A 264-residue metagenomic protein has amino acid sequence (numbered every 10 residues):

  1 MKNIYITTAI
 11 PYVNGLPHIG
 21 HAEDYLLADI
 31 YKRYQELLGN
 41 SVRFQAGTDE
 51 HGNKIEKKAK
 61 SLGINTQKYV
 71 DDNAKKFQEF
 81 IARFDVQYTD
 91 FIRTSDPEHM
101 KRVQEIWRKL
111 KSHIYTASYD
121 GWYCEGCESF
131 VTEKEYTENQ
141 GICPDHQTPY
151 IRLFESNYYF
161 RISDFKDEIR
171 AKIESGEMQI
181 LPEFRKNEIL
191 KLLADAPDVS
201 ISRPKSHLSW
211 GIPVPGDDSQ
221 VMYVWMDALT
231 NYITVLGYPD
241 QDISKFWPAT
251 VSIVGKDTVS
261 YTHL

Functional and structural regions predicted by a protein language model:
M1-A46, E98-R102, H146, R152-L264: Structured secondary-structure scaffolds
I30, K68-E79, F184: A non-catalytic, amphipathic alpha-helix used as a structural packing/dimerization or gating element in enzyme scaffolds
H51: Short, charge-patterned binding micro-sites
K58-D71: A charged helix-plus-loop insertion that forms the helical arch/lid used to bind and gate nucleic-acid substrates
F77-Q87: A glycine-rich helix N-cap at a beta->alpha junction
F91-H99, C127-E128: Conserved short loop/turn motifs at secondary-structure junctions
E98-S112: Feature captures the FAD/FMN-dependent oxidoreductase FAD-binding
S112-R161: Cys/His-rich short segments
